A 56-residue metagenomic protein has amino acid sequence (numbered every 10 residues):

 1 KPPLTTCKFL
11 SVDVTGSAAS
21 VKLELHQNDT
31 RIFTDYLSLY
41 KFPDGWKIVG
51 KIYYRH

Functional and structural regions predicted by a protein language model:
K1-R31: Surface-exposed, charged secondary-structure patches
I32-H56: Short beta-strand edge/turn micro-motifs at domain boundaries
